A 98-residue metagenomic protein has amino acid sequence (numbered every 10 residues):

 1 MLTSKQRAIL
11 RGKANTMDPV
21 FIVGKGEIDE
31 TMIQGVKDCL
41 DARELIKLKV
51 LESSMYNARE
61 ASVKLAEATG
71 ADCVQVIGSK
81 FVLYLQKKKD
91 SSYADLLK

Functional and structural regions predicted by a protein language model:
M1-K98: Positively charged, polar, low-complexity stretches
